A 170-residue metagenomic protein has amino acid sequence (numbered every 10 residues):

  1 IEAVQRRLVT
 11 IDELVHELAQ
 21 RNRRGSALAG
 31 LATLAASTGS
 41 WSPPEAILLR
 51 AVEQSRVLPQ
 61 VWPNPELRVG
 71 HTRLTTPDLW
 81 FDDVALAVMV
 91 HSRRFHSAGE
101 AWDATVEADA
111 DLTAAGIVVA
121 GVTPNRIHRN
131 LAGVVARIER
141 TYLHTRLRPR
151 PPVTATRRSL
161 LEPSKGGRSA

Functional and structural regions predicted by a protein language model:
V4-A170: Surface segments flanking catalytic/ligand-binding clefts of nucleic-acid enzymes
